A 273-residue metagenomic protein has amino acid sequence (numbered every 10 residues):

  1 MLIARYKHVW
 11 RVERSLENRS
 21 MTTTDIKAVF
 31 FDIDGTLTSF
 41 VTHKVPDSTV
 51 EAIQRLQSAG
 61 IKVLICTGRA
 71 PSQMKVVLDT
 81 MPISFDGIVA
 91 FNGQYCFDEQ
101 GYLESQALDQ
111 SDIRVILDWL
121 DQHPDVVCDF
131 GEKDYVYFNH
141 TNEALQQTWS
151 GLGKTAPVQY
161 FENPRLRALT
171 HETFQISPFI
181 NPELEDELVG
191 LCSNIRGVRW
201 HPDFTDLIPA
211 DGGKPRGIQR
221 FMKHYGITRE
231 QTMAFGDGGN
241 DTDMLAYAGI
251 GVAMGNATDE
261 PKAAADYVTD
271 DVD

Functional and structural regions predicted by a protein language model:
M1-H8, V12: N-terminal amphipathic/hydrophobic targeting modules at extreme N-termini, encompassing cleavable Sec/SRP-type signal
D25-F40: Asp-based phosphoryl-transfer active-site loop
D47-L145: Active-site phosphate-binding/coordination module
L56, N92, I218, M244-L245: Hydrophobic residues within well-ordered alpha-helices
G60-L64, S84-F85, T173-I176, E230-T232 (+2 more regions): Short active-site oxyanion
M81-S84, N92, L191-N194, Y247-A248 (+1 more regions): Short, structured coil segments at secondary-structure junctions
W119, P124-F235, G239-M244, N256: Conserved acidic, metal-coordinating active-site core of Asp-based, Mg2+-dependent phosphoryl-transfer enzymes
Y247, V252-D273: Asp-based, Mg2+/Mn2+-dependent phosphohydrolase catalytic module
